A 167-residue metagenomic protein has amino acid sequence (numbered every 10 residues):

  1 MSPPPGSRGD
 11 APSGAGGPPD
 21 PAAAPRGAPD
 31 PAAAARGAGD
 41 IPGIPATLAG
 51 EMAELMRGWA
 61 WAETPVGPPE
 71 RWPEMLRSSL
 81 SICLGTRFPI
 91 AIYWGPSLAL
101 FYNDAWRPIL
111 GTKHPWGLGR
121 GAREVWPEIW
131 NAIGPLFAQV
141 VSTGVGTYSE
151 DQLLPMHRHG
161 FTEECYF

Functional and structural regions predicted by a protein language model:
M1-R26, D30-P89, G146, E150-Y166: PAS-family sensory modules
Y93-F167: Sensory/regulatory domains in signal-transduction proteins
